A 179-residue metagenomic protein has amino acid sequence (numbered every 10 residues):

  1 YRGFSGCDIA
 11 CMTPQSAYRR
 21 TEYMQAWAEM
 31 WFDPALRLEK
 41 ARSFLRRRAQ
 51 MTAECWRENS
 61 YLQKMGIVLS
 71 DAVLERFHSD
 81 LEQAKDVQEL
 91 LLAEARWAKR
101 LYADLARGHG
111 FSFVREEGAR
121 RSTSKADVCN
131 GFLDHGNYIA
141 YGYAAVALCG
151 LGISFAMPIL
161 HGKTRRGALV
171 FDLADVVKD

Functional and structural regions predicted by a protein language model:
Y1-P14, Y18: Trp/Phe/Arg-rich N-terminal binding region typifying the photolyase-homology
R19-D179: Active-site helix-to-loop segments that bind/position phosphate- or nucleotide-bearing substrates and donors across
